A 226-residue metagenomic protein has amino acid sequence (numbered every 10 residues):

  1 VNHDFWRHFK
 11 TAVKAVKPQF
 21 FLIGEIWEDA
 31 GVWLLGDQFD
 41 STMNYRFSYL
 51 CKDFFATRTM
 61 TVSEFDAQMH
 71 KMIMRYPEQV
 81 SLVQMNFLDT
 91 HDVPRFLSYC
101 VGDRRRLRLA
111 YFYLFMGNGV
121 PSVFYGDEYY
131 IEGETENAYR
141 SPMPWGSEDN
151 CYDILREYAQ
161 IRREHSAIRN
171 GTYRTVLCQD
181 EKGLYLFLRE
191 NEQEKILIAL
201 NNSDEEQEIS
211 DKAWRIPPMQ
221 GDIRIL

Functional and structural regions predicted by a protein language model:
V1-Q79, Y113, Y130-E157, I161 (+1 more regions): Active-site-proximal helices and loops of the catalytic beta/alpha 8
L22, H91, L114, G126-E128 (+3 more regions): Conserved, mostly hydrophobic/aromatic
L22-G24, M43, N86, P121-Y125: Hydrophobic faces of well-ordered beta-strands that scaffold small-molecule active sites in alpha/beta enzyme cores
E78-V101, A138: Active-site clefts of carbohydrate-active enzymes
D127, G146-E148, E192, D204-E205 (+1 more regions): Carbohydrate-binding surfaces of carbohydrate-active enzymes
Q160, V176-D211: Carbohydrate-binding surface patches
S203-L226: C-terminal beta-sandwich/jelly-roll accessory domains of carbohydrate-active enzymes
